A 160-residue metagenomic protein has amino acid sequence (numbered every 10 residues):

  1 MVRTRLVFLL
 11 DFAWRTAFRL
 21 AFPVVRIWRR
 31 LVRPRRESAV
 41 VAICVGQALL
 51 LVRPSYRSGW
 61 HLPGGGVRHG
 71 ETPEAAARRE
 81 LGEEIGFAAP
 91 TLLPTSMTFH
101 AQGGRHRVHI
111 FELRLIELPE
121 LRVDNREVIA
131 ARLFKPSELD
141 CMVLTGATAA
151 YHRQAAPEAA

Functional and structural regions predicted by a protein language model:
V2-R5, S58-G59, N125-A160: Nudix hydrolase/Nudix homology domain
V2-V40: Acidic, metal-coordinating catalytic segment for phosphate/diphosphate chemistry, firing primarily on the Nudix
R33, V41-A42, V52, H100 (+1 more regions): Short secondary-structure boundary/capping segments
E37-A39, Q47, H106-H109, I129: Change "...and in nucleic-acid phosphodiester-cleaving endonucleases..." to "...and in nucleic-acid processing enzymes
C44-E83: Conserved Nudix-box catalytic region and its N-terminal flanking loop in Nudix hydrolases and closely related
A88-M97: A short coil-to-beta-strand element that immediately follows conserved catalytic motifs
A89, L115, E127-V128: A broad structural signal for short, well-ordered beta-strand segments within beta-sheet-rich domains
T98-R122, R132-S137, A155: Active-site-adjacent beta-strand/loop module that shapes the phosphate/pyrophosphate-binding cleft
